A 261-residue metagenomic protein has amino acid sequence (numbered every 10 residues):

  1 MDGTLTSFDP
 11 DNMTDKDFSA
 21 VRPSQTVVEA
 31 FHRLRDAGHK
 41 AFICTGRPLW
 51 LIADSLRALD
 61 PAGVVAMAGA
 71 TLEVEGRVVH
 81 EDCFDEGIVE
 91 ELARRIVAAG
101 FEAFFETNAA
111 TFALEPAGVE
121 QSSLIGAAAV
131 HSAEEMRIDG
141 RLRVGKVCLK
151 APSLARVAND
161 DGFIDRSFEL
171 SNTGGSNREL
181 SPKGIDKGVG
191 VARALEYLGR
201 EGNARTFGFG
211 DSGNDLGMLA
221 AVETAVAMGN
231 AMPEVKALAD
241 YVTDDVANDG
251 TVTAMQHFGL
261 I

Functional and structural regions predicted by a protein language model:
M1-K16, I43, L219: Asp-based phosphoryl-transfer active-site loop
D9-R33, A227-G229: Basic, amphipathic juxtamembrane/active-site segments that coordinate anionic phosphate or diphosphate groups
P23-E120: Active-site phosphate-binding/coordination module
D36-F42, D60-A62, G145-K146, A204-T206 (+1 more regions): Short active-site oxyanion
L59-D60, A68, F163-R166, A221-V222 (+1 more regions): Short, structured coil segments at secondary-structure junctions
P61-G69, E81-D82, S123-G126, L170-S171 (+2 more regions): Short hydrophobic/aromatic-enriched beta-strand-loop microsegments
V89, R95, A99-E102, E106-A221 (+1 more regions): Conserved acidic, metal-coordinating active-site core of Asp-based, Mg2+-dependent phosphoryl-transfer enzymes
A221, V226-I261: Asp-based, Mg2+/Mn2+-dependent phosphohydrolase catalytic module
